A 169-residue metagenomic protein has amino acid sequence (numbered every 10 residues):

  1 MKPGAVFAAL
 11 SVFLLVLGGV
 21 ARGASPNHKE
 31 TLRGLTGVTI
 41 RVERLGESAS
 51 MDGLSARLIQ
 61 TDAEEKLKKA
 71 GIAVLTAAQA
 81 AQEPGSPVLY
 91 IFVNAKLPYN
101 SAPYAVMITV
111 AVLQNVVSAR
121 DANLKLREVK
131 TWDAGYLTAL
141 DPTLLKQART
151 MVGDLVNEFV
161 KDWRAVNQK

Functional and structural regions predicted by a protein language model:
M1-A5: Positively charged n-region of N-terminal signal peptides that target proteins for export
F7-G18: Bacterial N-terminal signal peptides
G19-T61, K161-K169: A structural "domain/chain start" motif
G23-T31, V117-K169: C-terminal/domain-edge helix-coil "capping" segments
P26-H28, S48-D52, V74-Q79, F92-A95: Short secondary-structure capping micro-motifs at structural edges
T36, V42-R44, A63, G71 (+2 more regions): Generic secondary-structure microfeatures
D52-Q82: N-terminal, post-signal-peptide region of Sec/Tat-exported proteins
A70, A78-P142: Surface-exposed short loop/turn segments
